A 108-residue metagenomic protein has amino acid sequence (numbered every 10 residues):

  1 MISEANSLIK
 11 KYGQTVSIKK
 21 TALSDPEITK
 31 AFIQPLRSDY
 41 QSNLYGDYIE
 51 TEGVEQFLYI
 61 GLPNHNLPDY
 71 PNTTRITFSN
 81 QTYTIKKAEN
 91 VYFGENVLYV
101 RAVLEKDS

Functional and structural regions predicted by a protein language model:
M1-T21: Active-site-proximal polar cores
K20-S108: Short, conserved turn/kink motifs that form compact alpha/beta structural patches or helix kinks used as
